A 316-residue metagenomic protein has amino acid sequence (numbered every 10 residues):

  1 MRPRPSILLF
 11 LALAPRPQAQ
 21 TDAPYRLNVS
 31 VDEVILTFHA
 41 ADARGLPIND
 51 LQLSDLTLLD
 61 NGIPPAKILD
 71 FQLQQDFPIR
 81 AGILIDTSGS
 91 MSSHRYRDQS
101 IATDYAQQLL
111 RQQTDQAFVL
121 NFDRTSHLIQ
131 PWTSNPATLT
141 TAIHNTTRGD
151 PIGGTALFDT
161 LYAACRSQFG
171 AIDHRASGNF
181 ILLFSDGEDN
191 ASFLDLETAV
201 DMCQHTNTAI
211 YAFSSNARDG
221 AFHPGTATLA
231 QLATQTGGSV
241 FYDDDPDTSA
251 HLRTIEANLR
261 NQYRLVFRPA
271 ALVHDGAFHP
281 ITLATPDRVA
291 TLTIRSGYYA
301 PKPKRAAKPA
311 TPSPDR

Functional and structural regions predicted by a protein language model:
M1-I7: Bacterial N-terminal signal peptides that target proteins for export
L8-A19: Hydrophobic h-region of N-terminal signal peptides that target proteins for export in Gram-negative bacteria
A19-R316: Scaffold/interface architecture of coatomer-like assemblies
